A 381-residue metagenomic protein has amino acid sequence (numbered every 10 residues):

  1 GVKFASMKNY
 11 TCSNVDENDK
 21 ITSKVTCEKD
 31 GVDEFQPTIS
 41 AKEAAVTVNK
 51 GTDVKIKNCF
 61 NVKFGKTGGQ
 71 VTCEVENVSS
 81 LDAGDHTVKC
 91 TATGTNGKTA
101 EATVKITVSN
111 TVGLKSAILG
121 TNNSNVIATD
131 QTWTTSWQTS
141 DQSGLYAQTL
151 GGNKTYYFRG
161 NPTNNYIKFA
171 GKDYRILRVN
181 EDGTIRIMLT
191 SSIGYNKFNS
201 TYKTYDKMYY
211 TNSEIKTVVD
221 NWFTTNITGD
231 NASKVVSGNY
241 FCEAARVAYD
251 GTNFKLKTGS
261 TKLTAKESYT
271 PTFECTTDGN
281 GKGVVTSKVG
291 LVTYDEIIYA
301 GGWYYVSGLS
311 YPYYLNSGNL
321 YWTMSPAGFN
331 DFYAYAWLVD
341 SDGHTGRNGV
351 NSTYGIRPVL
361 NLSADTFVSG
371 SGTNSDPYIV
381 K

Functional and structural regions predicted by a protein language model:
G1, E34-T67: Solvent-exposed, low-complexity, repeat-rich "mucin-like" stalks and linkers
G1-V2, N9-D16, N49, C59-K63 (+4 more regions): Short, intrinsically disordered, charge-biased short linear motifs at domain edges
K3-E28, K66-A102: Serine/threonine-rich, repeat-prone extracellular segments and beta-strand-based repeat modules of secreted/surface
D16, G65, N165-F169: Short acidic-hydrophobic surface loop/beta-edge motif
T22-V25, S109-K381: Long, domain-scale functional regions
K29, F60-V62, A92, V108: Hydrophobic beta-strand positions in extracellular immunoglobulin-like domains
K63, T91-T93, K168, V179: A generic structural motif
A100-N110: C-terminal edge beta-strand
